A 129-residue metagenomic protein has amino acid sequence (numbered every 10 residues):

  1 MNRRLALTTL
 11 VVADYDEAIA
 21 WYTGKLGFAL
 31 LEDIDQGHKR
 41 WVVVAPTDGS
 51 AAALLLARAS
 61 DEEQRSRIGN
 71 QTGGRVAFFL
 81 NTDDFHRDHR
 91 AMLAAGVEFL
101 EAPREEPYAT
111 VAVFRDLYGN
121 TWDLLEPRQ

Functional and structural regions predicted by a protein language model:
M1-L7, A29-N81, R87-L117, L125-Q129: Vicinal oxygen chelate
V12-Y15: Conserved beta-strand-loop-alpha-helix junction that forms the acyl-donor binding cleft
E17-A18, R87: Short Gly/charged-rich anion-binding patches and loops
A18-T23, M92, G119: Conserved active-site tyrosine of GNAT-family acetyltransferases
